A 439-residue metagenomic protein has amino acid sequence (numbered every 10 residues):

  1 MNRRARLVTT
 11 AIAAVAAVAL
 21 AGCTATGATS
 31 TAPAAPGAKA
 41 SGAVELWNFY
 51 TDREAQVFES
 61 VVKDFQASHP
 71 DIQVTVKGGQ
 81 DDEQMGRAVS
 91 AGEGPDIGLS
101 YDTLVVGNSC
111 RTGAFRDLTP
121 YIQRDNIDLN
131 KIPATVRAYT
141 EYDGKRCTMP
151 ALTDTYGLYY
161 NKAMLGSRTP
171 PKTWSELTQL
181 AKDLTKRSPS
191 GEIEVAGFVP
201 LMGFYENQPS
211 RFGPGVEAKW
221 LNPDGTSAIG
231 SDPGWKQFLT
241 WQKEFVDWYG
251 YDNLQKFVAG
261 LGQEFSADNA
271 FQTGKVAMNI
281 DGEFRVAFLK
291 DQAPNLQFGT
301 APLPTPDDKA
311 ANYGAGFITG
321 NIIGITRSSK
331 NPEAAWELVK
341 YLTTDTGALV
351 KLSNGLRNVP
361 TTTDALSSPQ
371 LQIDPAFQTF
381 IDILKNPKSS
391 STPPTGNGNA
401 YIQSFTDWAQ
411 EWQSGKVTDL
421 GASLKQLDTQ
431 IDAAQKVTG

Functional and structural regions predicted by a protein language model:
M1-V44, A67, T429-G439: Short, low-complexity disordered leader/linker segments with a strong preference for bacterial N-terminal type II
K39-T51, I72-K77, D96-I97, C147 (+2 more regions): Short, well-ordered beta-strand elements
K63-K131, A163-K172, N269-A270, A277-M278 (+5 more regions): Extracytoplasmic "Venus flytrap"/periplasmic binding protein-like
T103-T155, E176-T178, G213: Hinge/lid segment of periplasmic solute-binding proteins
C147-A151, Y156, T178-K236: Extracytoplasmic/periplasmic solute-binding protein
A181, S227-A259: Glycine-centered hinge/linker elements that transmit conformational signals in sensory and ligand-binding systems
T273, F284-D291, P306, N321-N399: Mature extracytoplasmic/periplasmic domains
Q378-Q430: C-terminal capping/gating helix-and-loop segments adjacent to ligand/active sites or protein-protein/ligand interfaces
